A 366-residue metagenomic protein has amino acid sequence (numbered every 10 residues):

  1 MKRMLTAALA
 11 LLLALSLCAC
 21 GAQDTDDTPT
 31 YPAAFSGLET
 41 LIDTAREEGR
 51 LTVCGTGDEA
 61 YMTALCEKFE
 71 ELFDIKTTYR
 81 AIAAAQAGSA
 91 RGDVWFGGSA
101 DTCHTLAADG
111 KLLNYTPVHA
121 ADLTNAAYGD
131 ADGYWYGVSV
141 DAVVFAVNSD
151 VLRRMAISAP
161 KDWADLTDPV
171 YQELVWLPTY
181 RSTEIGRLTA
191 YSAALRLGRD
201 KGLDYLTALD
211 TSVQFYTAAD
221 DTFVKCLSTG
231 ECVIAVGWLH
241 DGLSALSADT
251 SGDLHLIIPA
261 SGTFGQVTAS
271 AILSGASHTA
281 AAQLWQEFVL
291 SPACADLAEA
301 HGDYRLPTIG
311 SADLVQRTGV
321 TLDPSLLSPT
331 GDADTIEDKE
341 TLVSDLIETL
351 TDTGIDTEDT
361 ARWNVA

Functional and structural regions predicted by a protein language model:
S16-A19: C-terminal motif of bacterial Sec signal peptides marking the signal peptidase cleavage site
G21-Q23: Bacterial signal peptide processing site
G37-E47, G55-K76, F145, A245: Short, polar/charged alpha-helical segment
T52-C66, R80-E231: Extracytoplasmic ligand-binding site segments that recognize negatively charged/polar headgroups
D101-T105, V233-D253: A ligand-binding cleft/hinge motif common to bilobed small-molecule-binding domains
D141, Y205-L209, Y216-T217, T250-S274: Periplasmic-binding protein-like
T263-F264, T268-G331: Mature extracytoplasmic/periplasmic domains
P324-A366: Conserved C-terminal helix/tail region of periplasmic/extracytoplasmic solute-binding proteins
